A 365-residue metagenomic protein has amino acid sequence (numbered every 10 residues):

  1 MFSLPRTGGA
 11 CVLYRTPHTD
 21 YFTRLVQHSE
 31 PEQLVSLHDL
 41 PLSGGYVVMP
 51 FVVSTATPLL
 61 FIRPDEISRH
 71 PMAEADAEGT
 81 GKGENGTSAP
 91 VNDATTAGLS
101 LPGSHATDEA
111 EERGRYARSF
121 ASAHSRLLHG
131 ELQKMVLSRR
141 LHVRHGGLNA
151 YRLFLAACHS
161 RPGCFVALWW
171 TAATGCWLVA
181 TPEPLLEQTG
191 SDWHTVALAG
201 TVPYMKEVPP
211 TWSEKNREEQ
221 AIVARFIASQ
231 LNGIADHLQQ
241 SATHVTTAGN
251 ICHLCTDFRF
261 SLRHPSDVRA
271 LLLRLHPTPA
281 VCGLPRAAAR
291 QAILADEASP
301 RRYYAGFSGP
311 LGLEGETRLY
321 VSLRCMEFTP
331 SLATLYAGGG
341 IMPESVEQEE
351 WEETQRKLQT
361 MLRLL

Functional and structural regions predicted by a protein language model:
M1-D39, S43-T55: An N-terminal JmjN-like helical accessory module and its immediate linker preceding a catalytic domain
M1-T23, D93, G98-A150: Terminal domain-start leader segments
P5-L25, R139-I222, G315-G338: An anion-binding catalytic pocket shared by soluble metabolic enzymes
L25-Q27, P41-S43, A73, P184-C252 (+1 more regions): Cytosolic ligand/metal-binding cores
P58-E74, R318-F328: Structural signature of FAD isoalloxazine-binding scaffolds in flavoprotein oxidoreductases
I67-G114, F120-A121, R144, V196-A295: Contiguous alpha-helical scaffold segments within structured protein domains that host functional hotspots
T171-W177, A228, T243-I251, F307-P310: A glycine-rich phosphate-binding loop feature that marks nucleotide/adenosyl-phosphate handling sites
S266-L365: Conserved hydrophobic core element of enzyme catalytic domains
